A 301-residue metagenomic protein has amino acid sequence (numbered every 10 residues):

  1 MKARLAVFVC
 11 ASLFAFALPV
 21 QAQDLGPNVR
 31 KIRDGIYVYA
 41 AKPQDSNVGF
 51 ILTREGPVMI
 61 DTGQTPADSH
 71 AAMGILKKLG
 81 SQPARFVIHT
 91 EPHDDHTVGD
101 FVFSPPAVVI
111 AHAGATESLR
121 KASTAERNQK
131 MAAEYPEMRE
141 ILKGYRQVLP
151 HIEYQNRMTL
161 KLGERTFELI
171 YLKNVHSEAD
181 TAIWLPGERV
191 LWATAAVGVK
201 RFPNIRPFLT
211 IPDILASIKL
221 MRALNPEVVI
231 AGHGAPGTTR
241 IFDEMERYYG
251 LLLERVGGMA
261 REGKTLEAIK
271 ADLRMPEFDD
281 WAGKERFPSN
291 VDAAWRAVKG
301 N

Functional and structural regions predicted by a protein language model:
A6-A17: Bacterial N-terminal signal peptides
L18-A22: Sec/Tat signal peptide C-region and signal peptidase I cleavage site
Q23, A223-L224, P236-N301: Accessory terminal helices/loops
Q23-G26, R30-I32, E117-L172, E178 (+3 more regions): Metallo-beta-lactamase
V29, R54-G56, P66-A111: Active-site metal-binding motif and surrounding structural segment of the metallo-beta-lactamase
V29-I75, T181-A195: Conserved beta-strand hairpin/beta-sheet module of binuclear metal-dependent hydrolase folds, prominently
I60-T62, R85-H93, I110-G114, L172 (+2 more regions): Active-site neighborhood of phospho(di)ester-bond hydrolases with catalytic His/Asp-centered motifs
I205-G232: An active-site-proximal "capping" alpha-helix that borders the catalytic cofactor pocket
